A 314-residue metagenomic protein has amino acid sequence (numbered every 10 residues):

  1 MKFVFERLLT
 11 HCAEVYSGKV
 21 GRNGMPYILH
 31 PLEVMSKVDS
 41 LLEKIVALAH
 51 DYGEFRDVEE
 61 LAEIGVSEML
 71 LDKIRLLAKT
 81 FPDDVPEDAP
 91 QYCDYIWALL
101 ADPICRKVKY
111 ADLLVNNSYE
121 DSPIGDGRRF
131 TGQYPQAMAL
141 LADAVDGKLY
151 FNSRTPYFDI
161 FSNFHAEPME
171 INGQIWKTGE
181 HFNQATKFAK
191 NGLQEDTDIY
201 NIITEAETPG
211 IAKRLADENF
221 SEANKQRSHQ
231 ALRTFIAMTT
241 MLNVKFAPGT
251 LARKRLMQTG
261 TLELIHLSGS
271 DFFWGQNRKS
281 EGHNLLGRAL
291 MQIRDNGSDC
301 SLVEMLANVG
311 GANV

Functional and structural regions predicted by a protein language model:
M1-G147: Active-site helical microenvironments for divalent-metal-assisted chemistry
D146-V314: Charged, low-complexity intrinsically disordered segments
